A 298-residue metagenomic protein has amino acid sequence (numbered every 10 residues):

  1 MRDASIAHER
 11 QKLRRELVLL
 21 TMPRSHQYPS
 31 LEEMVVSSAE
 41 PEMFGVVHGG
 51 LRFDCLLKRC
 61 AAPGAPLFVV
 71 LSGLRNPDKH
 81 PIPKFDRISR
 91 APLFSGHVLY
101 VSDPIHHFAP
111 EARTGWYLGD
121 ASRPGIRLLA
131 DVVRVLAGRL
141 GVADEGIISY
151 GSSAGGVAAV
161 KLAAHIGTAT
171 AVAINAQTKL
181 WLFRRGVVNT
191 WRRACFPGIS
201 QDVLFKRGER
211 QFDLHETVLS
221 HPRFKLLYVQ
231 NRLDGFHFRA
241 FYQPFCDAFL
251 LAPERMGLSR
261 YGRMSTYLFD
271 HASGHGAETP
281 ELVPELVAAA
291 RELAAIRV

Functional and structural regions predicted by a protein language model:
V18-R59: N-terminal cap/lid segment of alpha/beta-hydrolase-fold proteins
V47-E111: Short, surface-exposed "cap/lid" segments of acyl-processing enzymes
F68, P83-V98, H107-A112, D120 (+2 more regions): Patatin-like phospholipase
V70-L74, Y100-H106, I174-Q177, V229-L233 (+1 more regions): Short loop/turn segments at strand-loop or loop-helix junctions that form parts of catalytic or ligand-binding pockets
Y117-R139: Alpha/beta-hydrolase active-site loop
G141-G146: Short helix-loop-beta connector
I147-R192: Primarily recognizes the serine-hydrolase "nucleophile elbow" in alpha/beta-hydrolase and SGNH/GDSL folds
G186-G262, S273-L286: The feature captures the conserved acid-bearing segment of alpha/beta-hydrolase catalytic domains
